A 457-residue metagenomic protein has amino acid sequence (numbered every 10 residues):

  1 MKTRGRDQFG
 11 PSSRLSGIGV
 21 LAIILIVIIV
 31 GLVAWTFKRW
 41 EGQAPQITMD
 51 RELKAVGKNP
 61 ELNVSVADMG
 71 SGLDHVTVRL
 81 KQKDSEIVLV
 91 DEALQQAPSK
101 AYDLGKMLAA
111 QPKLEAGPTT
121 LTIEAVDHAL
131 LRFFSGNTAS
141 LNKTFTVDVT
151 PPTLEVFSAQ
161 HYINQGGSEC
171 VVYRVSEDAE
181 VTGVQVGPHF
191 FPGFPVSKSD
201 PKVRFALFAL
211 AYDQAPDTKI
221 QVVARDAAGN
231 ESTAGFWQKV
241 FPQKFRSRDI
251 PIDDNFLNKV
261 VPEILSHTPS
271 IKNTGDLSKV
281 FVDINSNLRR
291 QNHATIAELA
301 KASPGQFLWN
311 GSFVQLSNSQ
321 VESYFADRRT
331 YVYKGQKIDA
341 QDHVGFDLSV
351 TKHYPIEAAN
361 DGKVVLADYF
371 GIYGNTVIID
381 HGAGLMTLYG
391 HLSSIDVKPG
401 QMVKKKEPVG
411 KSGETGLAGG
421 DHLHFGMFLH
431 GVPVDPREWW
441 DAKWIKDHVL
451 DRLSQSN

Functional and structural regions predicted by a protein language model:
M1-S16: N-terminal Lys/Arg-rich, disordered targeting/topogenic segments
V30-T48, A139-T153: Proline/serine/threonine-rich low-complexity linkers at boundaries of modular beta-sandwich domains
D50, E61-M69, A159, G167-S176: Short edge beta-strand/loop segments characteristic of extracellular beta-sandwich folds
D68-D84, V90, S176-P188: Solvent-exposed loop/turn segments flanking beta-strands in beta-repeat/beta-sandwich domains
L108-P118, A209-D217: Surface-exposed, short loops/turns at beta-strand junctions within beta-sandwich domains
V126-F134, R225-N230: Short, solvent-exposed loop/turn segments at the edges of extracellular beta-sandwich modules
S168, V175, V181-D327, V332: Non-catalytic extracellular/periplasmic "stalk" and linker regions immediately N-terminal to catalytic or recognition
S312-S456: Catalytic cores of peptidoglycan-degrading enzymes
